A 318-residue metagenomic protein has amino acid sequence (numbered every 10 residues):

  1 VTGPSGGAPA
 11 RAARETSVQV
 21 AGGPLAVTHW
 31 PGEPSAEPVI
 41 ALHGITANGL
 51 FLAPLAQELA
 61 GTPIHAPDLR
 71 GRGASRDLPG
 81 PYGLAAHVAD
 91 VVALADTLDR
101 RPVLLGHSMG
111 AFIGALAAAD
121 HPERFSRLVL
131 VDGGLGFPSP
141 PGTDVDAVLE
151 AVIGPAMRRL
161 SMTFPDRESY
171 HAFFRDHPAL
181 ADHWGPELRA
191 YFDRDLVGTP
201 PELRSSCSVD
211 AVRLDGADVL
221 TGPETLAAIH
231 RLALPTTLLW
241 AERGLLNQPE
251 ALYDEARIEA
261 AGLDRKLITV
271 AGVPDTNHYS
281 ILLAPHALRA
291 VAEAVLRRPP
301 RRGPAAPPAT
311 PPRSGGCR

Functional and structural regions predicted by a protein language model:
V1-V39, A60-T62, D99-R101, L267-A271 (+1 more regions): Alpha/beta-hydrolase fold catalytic core
A26-D77: Conserved HGGG/HGGXW glycine-rich cap/lid loop of the alpha/beta-hydrolase fold
H65, L69-L105: Active-site loop/oxyanion-hole signature of alpha/beta-hydrolase fold enzymes
R101-T143: Conserved hydrolase catalytic core segment
V131-F164: A catalytic-pocket lid/entrance helix-loop region that shapes and gates access to the active site across common
S161-D215: Conserved alpha/beta-hydrolase catalytic His-Asp/Glu region
V197-L263: Conserved serine/cysteine hydrolase catalytic core
V273-P285: Catalytic histidine-centered segment of alpha/beta-hydrolase-like enzymes
